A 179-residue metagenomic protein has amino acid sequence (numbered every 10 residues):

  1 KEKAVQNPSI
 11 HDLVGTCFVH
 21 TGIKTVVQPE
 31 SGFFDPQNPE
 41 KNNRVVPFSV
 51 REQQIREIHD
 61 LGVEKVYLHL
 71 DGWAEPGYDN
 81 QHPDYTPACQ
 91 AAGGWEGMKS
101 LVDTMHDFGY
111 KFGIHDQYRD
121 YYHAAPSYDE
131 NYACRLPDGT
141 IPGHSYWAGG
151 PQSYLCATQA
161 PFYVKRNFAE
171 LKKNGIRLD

Functional and structural regions predicted by a protein language model:
K1-K111, R119, A125-P126: Conserved structural scaffold segments of CAZyme catalytic domains across common CAZy folds
Q28-D35, V46-F48, Y118-E170: Active-site-adjacent "subsite" loops/lids of carbohydrate-active enzymes
K65-A74, G113-Q117, V164-D179: Short acidic catalytic loops
